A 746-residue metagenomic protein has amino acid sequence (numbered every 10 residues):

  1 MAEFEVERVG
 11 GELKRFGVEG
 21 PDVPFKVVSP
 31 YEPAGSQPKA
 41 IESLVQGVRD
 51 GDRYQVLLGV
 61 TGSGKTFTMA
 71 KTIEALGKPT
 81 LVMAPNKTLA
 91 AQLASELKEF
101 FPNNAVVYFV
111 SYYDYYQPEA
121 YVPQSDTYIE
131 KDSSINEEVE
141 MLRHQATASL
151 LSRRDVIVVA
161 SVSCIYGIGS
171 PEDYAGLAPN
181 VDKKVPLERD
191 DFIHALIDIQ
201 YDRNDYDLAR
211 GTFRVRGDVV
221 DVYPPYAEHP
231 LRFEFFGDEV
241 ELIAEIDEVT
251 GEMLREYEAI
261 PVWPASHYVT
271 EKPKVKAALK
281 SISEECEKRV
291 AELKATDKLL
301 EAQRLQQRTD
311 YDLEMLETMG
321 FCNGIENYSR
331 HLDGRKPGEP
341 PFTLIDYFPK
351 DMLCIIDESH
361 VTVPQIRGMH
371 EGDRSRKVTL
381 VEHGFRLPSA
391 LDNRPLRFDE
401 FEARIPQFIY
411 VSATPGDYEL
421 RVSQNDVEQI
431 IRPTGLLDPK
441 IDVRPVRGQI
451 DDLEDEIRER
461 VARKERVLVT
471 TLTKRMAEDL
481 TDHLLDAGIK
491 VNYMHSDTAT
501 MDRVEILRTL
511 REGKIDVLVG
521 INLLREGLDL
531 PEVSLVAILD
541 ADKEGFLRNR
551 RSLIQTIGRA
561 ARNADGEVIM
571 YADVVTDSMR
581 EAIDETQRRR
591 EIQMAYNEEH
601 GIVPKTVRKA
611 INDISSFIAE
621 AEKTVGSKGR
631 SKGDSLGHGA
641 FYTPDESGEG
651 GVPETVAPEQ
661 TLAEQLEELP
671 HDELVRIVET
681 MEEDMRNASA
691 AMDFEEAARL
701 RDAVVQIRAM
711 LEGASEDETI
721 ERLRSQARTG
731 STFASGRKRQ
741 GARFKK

Functional and structural regions predicted by a protein language model:
R8-L58: Conserved pre-motif I regulatory segment
L13, F109-V158, V162-D452, E456-A462 (+4 more regions): N-terminal cationic and glycine-rich segments that engage phosphates or anionic surfaces
R49-V56, G77-P79, R154-V156, E465-R466: Pre-Walker A (Motif I) flank of P-loop NTPase domains
D50-I73: Walker A/P-loop
S63, T88, L523: ATP-binding Walker
A75-E99, A105-D114, S163, L472-R475: Conserved Walker A/P-loop ATP-binding site and its immediately adjacent core in helicase/helicase-like ATPase domains
P171-G176, T471-M501, Q706, M710: Conserved helicase motor "Helicase C" RecA-like lobe of SF1/SF2 P-loop NTPases
E478-D479, N492, T498-I521: Conserved helicase ATPase core of P-loop NTP-dependent helicases/translocases
